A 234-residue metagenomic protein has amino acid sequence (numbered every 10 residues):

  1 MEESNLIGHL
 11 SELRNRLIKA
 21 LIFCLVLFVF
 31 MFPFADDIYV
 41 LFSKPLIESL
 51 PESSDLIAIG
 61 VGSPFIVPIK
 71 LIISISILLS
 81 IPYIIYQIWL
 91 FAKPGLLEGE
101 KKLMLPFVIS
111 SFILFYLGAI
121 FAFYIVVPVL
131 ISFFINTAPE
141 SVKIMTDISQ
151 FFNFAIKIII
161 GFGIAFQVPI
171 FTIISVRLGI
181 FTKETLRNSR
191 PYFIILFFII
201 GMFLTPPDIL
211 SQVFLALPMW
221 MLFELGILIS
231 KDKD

Functional and structural regions predicted by a protein language model:
M1-D234: Membrane topogenic/interface segments and analogous intrinsically disordered interaction regions
